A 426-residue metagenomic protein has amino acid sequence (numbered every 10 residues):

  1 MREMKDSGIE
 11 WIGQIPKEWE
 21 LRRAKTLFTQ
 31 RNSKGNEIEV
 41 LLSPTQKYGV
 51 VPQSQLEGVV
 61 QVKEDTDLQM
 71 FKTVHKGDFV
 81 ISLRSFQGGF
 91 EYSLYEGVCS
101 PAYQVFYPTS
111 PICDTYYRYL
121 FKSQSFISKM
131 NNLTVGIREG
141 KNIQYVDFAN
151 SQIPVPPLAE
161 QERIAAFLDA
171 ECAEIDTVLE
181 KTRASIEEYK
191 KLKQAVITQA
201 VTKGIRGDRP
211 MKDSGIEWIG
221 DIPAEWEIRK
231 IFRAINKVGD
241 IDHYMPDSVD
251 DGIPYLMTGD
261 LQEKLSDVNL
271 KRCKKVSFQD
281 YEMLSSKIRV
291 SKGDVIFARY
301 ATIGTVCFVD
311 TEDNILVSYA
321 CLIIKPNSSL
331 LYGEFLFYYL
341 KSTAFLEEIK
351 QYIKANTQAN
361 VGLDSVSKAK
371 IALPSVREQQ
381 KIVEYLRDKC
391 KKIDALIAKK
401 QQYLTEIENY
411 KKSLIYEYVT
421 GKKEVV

Functional and structural regions predicted by a protein language model:
M1-I12, K17-E20, P156-R209, K368 (+1 more regions): Amphipathic alpha-helical coiled-coil/heptad-repeat segments
R2-N36, N150, L158, E162 (+5 more regions): Non-catalytic DNA-recognition/assembly elements of restriction-modification systems
M4-S7, L83-R84, G97-Q104, I137-E162 (+4 more regions): A short glycine-rich beta-alpha junction/loop motif
K17-V62, T66-M70, F86, E227-D267 (+2 more regions): Low-complexity, Lys/Gly-biased intrinsically disordered segments
F71-K72, K76-F126, N131, Q144 (+3 more regions): A short beta-sheet element
F86-Q87, G136, A200-I205, L261-Q262 (+2 more regions): Short glycine-enriched loops at secondary-structure junctions
